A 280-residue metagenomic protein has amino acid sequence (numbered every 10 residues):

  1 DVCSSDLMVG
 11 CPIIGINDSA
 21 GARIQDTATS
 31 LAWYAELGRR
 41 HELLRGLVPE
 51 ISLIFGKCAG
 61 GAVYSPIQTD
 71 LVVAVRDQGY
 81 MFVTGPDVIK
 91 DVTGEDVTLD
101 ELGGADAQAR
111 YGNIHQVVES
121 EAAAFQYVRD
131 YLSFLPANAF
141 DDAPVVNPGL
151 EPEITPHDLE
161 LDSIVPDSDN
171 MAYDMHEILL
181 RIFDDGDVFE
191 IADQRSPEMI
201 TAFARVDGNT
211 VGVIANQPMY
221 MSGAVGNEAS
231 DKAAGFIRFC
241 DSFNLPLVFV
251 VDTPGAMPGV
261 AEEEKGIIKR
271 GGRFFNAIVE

Functional and structural regions predicted by a protein language model:
V2-S4: Short, small-residue-biased leader/transition segments that mark boundaries at the very start of proteins
M8-V9, V213: Alpha/beta enzyme core
P12-D18, P246-D252: Short beta-strand segments at enzyme active-site cores
N17-F140, T253-E280: Conserved catalytic cores of soluble enzyme domains, especially glycine-rich substrate-binding beta-alpha loops
I67, V83-R205, V211: Amphipathic alpha-helical segments at domain termini/boundaries
E190, R195-I200, R205-T210, A215-F243: Long, structured protein-protein interaction/assembly regions in large complexes
D241-V248, G259, V279-E280: Extended C-terminal subregions enriched in glycine
